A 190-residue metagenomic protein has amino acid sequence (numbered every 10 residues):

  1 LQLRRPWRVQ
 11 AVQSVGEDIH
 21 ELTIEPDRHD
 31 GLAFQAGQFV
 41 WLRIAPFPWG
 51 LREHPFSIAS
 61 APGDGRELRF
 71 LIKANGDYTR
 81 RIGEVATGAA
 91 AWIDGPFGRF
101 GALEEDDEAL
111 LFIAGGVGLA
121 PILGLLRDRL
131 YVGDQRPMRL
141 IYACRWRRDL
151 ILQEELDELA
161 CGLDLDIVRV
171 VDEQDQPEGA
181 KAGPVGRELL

Functional and structural regions predicted by a protein language model:
L1, D77-Y78, I141-L190: Reductase modules of NAD(P)H-dependent flavoproteins
L1-R8, D128-D134, R139-I141: Anionic-ligand-binding alpha/beta catalytic cores of soluble enzymes and soluble regulatory domains that recognize
Q2-W92, G101, E108, C144-W146 (+2 more regions): Ferredoxin-reductase
G31, Q135-P137, D164-I167: A generic structural signal for alpha->beta connector loops
G37, G116-A120: Gly/Ser/Thr-rich loops at beta-strand to alpha-helix junctions that form or flank small-molecule/cofactor-binding
G95: Catalytic P-loop NTP-binding/switch module of NTPases
L110-I113: Conserved beta-strand elements of the Class I
L119-Y131: Histidine-anchored nucleotide/phosphate-binding helix
